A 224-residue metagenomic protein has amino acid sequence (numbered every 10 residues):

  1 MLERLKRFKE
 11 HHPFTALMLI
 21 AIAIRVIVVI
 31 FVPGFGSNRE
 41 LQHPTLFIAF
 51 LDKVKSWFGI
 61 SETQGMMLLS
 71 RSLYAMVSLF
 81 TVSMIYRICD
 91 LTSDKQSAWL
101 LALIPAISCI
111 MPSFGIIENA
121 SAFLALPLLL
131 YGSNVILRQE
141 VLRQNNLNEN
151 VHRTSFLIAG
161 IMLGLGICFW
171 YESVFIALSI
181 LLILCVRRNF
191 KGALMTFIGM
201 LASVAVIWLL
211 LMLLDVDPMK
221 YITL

Functional and structural regions predicted by a protein language model:
L2, F175-L209, L213: Perimembrane helix-loop-helix junctions
K9-N38, G166-I167, L201-L214: Transmembrane signal-anchor helices characteristic of membrane glycosylation enzymes that use polyprenol
A21-I24, L101-C109, L130, N134 (+2 more regions): Short helix- or helix-capping micro-motifs that position conserved polar/aromatic residues at function-defining sites
F31-L51, I60-L69: Extracytoplasmic catalytic/substrate-binding loops of multi-pass membrane glycan-assembly enzymes
I85-S108, L126-P127: Transmembrane-helix signature of polytopic, membrane-embedded enzymes that assemble or transfer cell-envelope glycans
T92-K95, L124, L129-S155, G166: Membrane-interface transmembrane helices that cradle and orient dolichyl/undecaprenyl
F114-L124: Short acidic/glycine- and proline-prone juxtamembrane loop motifs at membrane-interface regions of multi-pass membrane
H152-F169, S179-L182: Membrane-interface alpha helices of multi-pass inner-membrane proteins
